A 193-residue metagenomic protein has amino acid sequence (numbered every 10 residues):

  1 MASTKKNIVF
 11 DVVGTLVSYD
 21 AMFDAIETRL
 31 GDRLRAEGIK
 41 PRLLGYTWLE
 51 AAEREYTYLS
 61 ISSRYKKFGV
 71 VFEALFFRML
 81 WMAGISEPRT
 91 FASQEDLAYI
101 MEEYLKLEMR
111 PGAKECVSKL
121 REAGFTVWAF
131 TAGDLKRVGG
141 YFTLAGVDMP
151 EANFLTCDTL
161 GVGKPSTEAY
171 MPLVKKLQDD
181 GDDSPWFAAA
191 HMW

Functional and structural regions predicted by a protein language model:
M1-A2, G181: Ser/Thr-rich, low-complexity intrinsically disordered regulatory regions
A2-E53: Active-site neighborhood of HAD-like aspartate-dependent phosphohydrolases
I26-L30, W48-A52, F72-F76, L80 (+3 more regions): Hydrophobic alpha-helical core bundles mediating ligand binding, dimerization, or RNAP-core interactions
D32-K40, M82-T90, G146-P150: Short helix-capping segments at alpha-helix termini
R42, T47-Y99: A metal-dependent, Asp-based hydrolase signature
S93-T143, F154-C157: Substrate-recognition element of Asp-dependent hydrolases with the DxDx(T/V) motif
W128-M192: Substrate-recognition "cap/lid" segment bordering the active-site pocket of phosphatases
